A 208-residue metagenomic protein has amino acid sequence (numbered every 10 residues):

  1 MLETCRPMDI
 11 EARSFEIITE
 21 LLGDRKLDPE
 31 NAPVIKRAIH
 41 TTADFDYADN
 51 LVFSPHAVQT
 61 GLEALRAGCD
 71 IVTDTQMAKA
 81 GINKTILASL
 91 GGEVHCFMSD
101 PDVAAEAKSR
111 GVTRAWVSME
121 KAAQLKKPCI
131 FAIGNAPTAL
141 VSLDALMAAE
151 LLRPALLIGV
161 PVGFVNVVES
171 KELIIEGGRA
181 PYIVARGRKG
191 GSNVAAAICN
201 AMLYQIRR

Functional and structural regions predicted by a protein language model:
M1-P29: Charged, compositionally biased N-terminal leader segments and the immediate start of the first structured element
I17-R25, T41-F45, A64-G68, T85 (+4 more regions): Change "in soluble alpha/beta enzymes" to "in soluble alpha/beta proteins
K26-H40: N-terminal glycine-rich anion-binding loops that anchor highly charged ligand groups
D49-A64: A short, well-structured juxtamembrane/interface segment
D74, L157-G159, I198: Buried hydrophobic positions in well-ordered alpha/beta secondary-structure cores of metabolic enzymes
A78-G81, T138-L143, F164-V168, G191-A195: Short glycine/serine/threonine-rich phosphate/pyrophosphate-binding segments that cradle anionic phosphate groups
L87-L125: Long, charge-dense
V165-R208: C-terminal functional extensions of proteins
